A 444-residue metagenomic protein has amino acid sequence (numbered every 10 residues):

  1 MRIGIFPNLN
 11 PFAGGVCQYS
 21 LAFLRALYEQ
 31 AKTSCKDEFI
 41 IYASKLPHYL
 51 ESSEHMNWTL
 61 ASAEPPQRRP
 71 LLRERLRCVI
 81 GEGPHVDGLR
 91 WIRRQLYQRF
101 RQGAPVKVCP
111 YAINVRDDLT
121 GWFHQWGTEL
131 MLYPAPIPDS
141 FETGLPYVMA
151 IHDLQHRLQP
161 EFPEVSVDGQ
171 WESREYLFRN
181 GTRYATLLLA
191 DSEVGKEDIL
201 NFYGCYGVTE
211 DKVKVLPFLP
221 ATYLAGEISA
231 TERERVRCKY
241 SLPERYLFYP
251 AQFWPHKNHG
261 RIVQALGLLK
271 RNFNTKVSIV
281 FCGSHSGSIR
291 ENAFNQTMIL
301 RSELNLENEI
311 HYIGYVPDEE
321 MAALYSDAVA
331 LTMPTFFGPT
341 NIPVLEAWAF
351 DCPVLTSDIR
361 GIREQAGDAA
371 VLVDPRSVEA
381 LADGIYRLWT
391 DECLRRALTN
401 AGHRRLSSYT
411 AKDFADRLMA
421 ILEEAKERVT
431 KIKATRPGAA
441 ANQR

Functional and structural regions predicted by a protein language model:
M1-R444: Carbohydrate transferase catalytic cores enriched for Leloir-type hexosyltransferases
